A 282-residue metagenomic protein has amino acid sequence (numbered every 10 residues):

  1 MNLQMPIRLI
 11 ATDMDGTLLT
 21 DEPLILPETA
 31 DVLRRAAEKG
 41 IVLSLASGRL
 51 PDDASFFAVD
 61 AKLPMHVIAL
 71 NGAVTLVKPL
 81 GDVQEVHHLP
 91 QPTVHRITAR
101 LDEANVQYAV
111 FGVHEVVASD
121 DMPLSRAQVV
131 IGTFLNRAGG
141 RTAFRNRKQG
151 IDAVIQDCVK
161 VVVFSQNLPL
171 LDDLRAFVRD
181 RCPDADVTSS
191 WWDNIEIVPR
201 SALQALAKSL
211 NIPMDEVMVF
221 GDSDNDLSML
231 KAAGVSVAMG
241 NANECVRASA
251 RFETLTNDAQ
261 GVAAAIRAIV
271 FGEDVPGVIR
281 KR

Functional and structural regions predicted by a protein language model:
N2-L9, I25-L26, E196-R282: Mg2+-dependent phosphoryl-transfer enzymes with acidic/Ser/Thr/Gly-rich catalytic loops
P6-E22, I97, L230: Asp-based phosphoryl-transfer active-site loop
L24-G132: Active-site phosphate-binding/coordination module
T29, A54-A58, L174, V178 (+3 more regions): Hydrophobic packing residues within well-ordered alpha-helices of enzyme cores
R34-E38, D102, R179, K231 (+1 more regions): Anion (oxyanion) recognition and catalysis
G40-S44, P64-M65, K160, D215-E216 (+1 more regions): Short active-site oxyanion
A61-L63, L70-N71, P79, R181-P183 (+2 more regions): Short, structured coil segments at secondary-structure junctions
R100, A104-Q107, F111-F220, D224-M229: Conserved acidic, metal-coordinating active-site core of Asp-based, Mg2+-dependent phosphoryl-transfer enzymes
